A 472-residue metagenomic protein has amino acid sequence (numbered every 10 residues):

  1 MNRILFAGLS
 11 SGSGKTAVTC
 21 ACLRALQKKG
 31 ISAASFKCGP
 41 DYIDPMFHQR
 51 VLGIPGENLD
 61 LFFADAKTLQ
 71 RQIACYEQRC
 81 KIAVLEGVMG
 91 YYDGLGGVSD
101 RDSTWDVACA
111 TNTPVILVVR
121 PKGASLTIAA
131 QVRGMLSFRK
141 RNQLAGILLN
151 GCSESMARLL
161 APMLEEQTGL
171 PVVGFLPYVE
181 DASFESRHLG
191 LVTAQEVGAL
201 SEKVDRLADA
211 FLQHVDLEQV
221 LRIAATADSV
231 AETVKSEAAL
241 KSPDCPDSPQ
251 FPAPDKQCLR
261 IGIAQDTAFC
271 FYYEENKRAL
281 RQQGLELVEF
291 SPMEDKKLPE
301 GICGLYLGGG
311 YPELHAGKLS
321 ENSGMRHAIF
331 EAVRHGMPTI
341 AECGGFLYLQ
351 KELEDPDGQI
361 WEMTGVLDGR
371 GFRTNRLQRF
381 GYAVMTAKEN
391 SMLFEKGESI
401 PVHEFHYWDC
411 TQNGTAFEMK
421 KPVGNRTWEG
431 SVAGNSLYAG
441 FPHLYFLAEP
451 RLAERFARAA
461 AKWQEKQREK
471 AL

Functional and structural regions predicted by a protein language model:
N2-A17, L23-T111, V119-G146, G151-L159: ATP-dependent carboxylate-amine ligase catalytic core
R3, I31-A34, C258-R260, E286 (+1 more regions): Residues that mark the start of a beta-strand
K37, V172-E180, E286-E294: Beta-strand->loop->alpha-helix junctions that form or flank phosphate-binding loops in nucleotide-handling enzymes
A108, F269-R281, E286-V288, R373 (+1 more regions): C-terminal and late-domain segments of enzyme folds
S125-P243: Internal gly/pro-rich beta-alpha loop/helix module that stabilizes soluble enzyme cofactors or their anionic handles
Q195-L240, D244-D255, Q265-F269, G430 (+1 more regions): Acyltransferase
P249, L259-S323, H327-A332: Phosphate-binding active sites in nucleotide-utilizing proteins
P312-S391: Cysteine-nucleophile active-site neighborhood
